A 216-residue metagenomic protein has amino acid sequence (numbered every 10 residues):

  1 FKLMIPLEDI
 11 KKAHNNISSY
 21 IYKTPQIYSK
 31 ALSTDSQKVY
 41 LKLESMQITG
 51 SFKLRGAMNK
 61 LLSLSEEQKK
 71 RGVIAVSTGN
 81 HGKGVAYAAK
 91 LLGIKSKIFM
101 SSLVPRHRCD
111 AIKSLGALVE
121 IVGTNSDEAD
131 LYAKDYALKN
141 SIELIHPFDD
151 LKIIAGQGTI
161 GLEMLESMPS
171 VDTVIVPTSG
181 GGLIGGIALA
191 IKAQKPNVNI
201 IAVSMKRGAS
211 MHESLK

Functional and structural regions predicted by a protein language model:
L3-K216: PLP-dependent amino-acid enzyme catalytic core
